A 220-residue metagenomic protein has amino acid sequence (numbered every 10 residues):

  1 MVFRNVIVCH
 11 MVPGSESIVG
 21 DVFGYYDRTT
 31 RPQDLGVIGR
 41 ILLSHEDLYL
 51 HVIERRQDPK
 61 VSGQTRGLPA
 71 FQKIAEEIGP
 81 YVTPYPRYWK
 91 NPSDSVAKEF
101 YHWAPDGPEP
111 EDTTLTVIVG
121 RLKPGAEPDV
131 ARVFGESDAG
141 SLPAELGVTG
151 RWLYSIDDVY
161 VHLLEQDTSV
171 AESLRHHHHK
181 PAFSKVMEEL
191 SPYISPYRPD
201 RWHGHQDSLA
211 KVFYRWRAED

Functional and structural regions predicted by a protein language model:
M1-Y49, E54-Y160, L164-P181, S195-D220: Short S/T/G/P-rich N-terminal loop/turn motif that feeds into the first structured element of a domain
S184-K185: Outer-membrane beta-barrel domain signature
E188-S195: Anionic, Ser/Thr-rich low-complexity intrinsically disordered regions
